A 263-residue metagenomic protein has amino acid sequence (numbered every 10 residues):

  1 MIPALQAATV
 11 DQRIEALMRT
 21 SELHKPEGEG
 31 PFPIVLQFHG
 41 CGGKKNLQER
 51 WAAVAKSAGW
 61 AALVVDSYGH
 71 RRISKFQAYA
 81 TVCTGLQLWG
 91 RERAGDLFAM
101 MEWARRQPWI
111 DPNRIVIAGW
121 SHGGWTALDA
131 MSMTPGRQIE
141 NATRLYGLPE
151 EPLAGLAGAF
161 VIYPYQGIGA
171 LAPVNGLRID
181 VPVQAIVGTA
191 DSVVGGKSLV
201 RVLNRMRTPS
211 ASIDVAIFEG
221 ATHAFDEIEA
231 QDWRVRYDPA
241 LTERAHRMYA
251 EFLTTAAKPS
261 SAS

Functional and structural regions predicted by a protein language model:
V10-K25, P31-I110, W125, F225-W233: Serine-hydrolase catalytic machinery in alpha/beta-hydrolase-like enzymes
Q37-G42, P164, G188-T189: Glycine-rich His-Gly loop
R50-W51, G195-R205: Short alpha-helix in the alpha/beta-hydrolase fold that links the catalytic acid
W89-I179: Primarily recognizes the serine-hydrolase "nucleophile elbow" in alpha/beta-hydrolase and SGNH/GDSL folds
G167-I168, A190-V194: Acidic catalytic loop of the alpha/beta-hydrolase fold
I179, A185-V187: Short beta-strand/loop motif that positions the catalytic acidic residue of the alpha/beta-hydrolase fold
T189-S192, G220-T222: Acidic beta-to-alpha connecting loop that harbors the catalytic carboxylate
A211-S263: C-terminal catalytic histidine-bearing segment of alpha/beta-hydrolase fold enzymes
